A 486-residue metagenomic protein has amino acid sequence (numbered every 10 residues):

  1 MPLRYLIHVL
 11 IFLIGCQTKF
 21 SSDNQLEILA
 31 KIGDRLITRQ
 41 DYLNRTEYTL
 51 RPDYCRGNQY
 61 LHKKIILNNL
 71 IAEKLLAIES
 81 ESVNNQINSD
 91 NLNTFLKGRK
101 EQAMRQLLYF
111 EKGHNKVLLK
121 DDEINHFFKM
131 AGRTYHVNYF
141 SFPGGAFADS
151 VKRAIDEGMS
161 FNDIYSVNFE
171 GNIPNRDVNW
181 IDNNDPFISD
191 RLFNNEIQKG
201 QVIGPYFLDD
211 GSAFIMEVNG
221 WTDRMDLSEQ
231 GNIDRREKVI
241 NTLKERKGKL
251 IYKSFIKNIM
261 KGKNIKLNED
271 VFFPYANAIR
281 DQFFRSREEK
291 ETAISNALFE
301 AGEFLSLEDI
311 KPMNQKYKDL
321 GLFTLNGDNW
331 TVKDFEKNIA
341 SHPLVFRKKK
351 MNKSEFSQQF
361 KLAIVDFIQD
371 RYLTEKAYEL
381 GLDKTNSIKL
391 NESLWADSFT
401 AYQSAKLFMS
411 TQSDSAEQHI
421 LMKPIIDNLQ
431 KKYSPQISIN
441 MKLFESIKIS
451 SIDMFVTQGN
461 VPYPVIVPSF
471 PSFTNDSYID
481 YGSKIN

Functional and structural regions predicted by a protein language model:
P2-V9: Sec-dependent signal peptide recognition, specifically the positively charged N-region followed immediately by
L13-G15: C-terminal motif of bacterial Sec signal peptides marking the signal peptidase cleavage site
Q17-E27, K31-I37, Y54-N486: Peptidyl-prolyl cis-trans isomerase
R35-P52: N-terminal targeting signals for Sec/Tat export/insertion, comprising classic cleavable signal peptides
